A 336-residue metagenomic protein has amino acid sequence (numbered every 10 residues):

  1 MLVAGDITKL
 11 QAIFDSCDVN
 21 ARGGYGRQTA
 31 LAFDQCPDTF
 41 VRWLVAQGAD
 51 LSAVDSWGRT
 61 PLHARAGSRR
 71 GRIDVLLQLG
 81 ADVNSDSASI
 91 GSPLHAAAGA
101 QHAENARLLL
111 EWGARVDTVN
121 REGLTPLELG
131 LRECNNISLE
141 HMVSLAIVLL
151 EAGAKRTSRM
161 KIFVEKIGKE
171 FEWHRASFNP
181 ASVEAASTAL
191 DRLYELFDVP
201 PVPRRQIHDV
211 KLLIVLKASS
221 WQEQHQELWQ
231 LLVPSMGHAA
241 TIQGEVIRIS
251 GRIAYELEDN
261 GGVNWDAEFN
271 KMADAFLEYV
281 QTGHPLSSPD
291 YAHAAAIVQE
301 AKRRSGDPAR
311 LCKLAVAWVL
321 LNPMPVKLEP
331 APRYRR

Functional and structural regions predicted by a protein language model:
M1-D34, T39-L44: N-terminal segments that cap or nucleate solenoid repeat domains
L2-G5, A32-P37, A64-R70, A96-H102 (+1 more regions): Ankyrin repeat A-helix N-terminal signature
D6-K9, F40, R72, H141 (+1 more regions): Structural recognition of alpha-solenoid helical scaffolds
Q11-D18, R42-D50, D74-D82, R107-R115 (+1 more regions): Ankyrin repeat domain, specifically the short helix-to-loop turn at the C-terminus of the second helix of each repeat
A21-Q35, V54-R65, D86-P93, V119-C134 (+1 more regions): Ankyrin-repeat boundary/"N-cap" motif
N84-V119: Internal alpha-helical scaffold/solenoid segments in large eukaryotic proteins
V119-R336: Ankyrin repeat (ANK) tandem arrays and their immediately adjacent linkers/low-complexity segments
